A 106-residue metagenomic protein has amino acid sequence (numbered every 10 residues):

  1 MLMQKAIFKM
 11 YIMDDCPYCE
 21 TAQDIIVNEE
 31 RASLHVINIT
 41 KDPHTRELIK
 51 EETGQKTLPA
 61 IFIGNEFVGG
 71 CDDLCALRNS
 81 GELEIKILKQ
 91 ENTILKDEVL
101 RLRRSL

Functional and structural regions predicted by a protein language model:
M1-A6, L88-L106: N-terminal leader/targeting and pre-domain segments
M1-H35: Local sequence-structure signature of Cys/Sec-based thiol-disulfide redox active-site neighborhoods
I12, A32-R46, K56: Thiol-based oxidoreductase modules, predominantly thioredoxin-like and allied folds used for disulfide exchange
P17-Y18, P43-H44, G69: Short alpha-helical
E51-T57: Thiol/disulfide oxidoreductase modules built on the thioredoxin-like
A60: ATP-grasp fold ATP-binding core
I63-T93: Non-catalytic, surface beta->alpha helical segment in thiol-disulfide oxidoreductase systems
